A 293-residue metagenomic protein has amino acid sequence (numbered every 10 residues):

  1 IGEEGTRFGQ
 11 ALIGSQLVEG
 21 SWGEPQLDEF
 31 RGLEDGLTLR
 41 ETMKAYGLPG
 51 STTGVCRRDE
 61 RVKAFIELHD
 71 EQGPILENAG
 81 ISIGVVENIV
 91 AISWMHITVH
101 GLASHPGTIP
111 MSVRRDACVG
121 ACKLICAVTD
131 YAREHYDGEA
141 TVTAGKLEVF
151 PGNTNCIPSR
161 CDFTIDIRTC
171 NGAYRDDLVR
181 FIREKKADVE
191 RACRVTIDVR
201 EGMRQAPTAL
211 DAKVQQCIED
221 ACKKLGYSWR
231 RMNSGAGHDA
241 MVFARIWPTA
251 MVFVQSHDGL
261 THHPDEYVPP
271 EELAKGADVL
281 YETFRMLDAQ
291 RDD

Functional and structural regions predicted by a protein language model:
E3, G9-A173: Midchain, well-structured core segments that form catalytic/ion-binding scaffolds
E24-L27, R168-C170, G202-R204, G259-P270: Short beta-alpha connecting loops at secondary-structure transitions that line or flank enzyme active sites
S51-C56, T108, D130-A144, V189-R200 (+2 more regions): Flexible, glycine/charged-enriched surface loops at secondary-structure junctions
V119-K123, K275-E282: Short amphipathic alpha-helical face segments that pack within enzyme cores and frequently flank/anchor catalytic
T143-G152, D166-N171, T196-Q215, G235 (+1 more regions): A short beta-alpha structural unit
S159, S228-V279, L287: Zn-dependent metallopeptidase/amidohydrolase metal-coordination segment
L178-K186: Short amphipathic alpha-helices in soluble, non-transmembrane regions that often serve as interface/regulatory elements
